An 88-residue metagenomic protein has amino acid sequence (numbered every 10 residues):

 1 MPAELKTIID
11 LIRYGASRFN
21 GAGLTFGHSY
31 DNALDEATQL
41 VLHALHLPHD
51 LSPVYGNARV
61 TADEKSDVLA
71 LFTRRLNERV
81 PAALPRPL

Functional and structural regions predicted by a protein language model:
M1-A33, E64: Non-catalytic nucleic-acid substrate-recognition regions in nucleic-acid-modifying enzymes
P2, D35, V41-L88: Conserved AdoMet
T7-Y14, T38-L42, H46: Membrane-targeting and insertion segments and their boundary/processing signals
